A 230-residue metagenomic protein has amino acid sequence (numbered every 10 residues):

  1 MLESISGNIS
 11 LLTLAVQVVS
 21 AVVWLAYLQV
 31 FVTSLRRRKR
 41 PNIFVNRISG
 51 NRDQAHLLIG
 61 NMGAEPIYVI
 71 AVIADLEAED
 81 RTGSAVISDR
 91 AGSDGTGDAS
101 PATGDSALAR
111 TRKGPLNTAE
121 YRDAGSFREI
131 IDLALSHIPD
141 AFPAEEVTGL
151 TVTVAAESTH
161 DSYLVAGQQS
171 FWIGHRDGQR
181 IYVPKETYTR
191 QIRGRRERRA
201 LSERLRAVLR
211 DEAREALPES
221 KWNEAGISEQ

Functional and structural regions predicted by a protein language model:
M1-T33: Membrane-embedded hydrophobic alpha-helical segments
L28-G50: Transmembrane-cytosolic junction motif
P41, D53-A55, I70, E146-L150: A generic structural signal for short beta-strands and their flanking turns/coil linkers
V45-G50, G60-E65, D140-P143: Short, solvent-exposed beta-strand/turn "edge" segments of beta-rich domains on protein surfaces
R52-A91: Acidic, Ser/Thr-rich low-complexity segments on the non-lumenal side of membrane proteins
H56-L58, I73, D123-G125, T151-T153: Beta-strand secondary-structure signal
V86-I138: Intrinsically disordered, low-complexity Pro/Gly/Ser/Thr-rich segments with frequent PxxP/GP/PP motifs and embedded
D140-Q230: Glycine-rich, aromatic-bearing surface loops/beta-hairpins
